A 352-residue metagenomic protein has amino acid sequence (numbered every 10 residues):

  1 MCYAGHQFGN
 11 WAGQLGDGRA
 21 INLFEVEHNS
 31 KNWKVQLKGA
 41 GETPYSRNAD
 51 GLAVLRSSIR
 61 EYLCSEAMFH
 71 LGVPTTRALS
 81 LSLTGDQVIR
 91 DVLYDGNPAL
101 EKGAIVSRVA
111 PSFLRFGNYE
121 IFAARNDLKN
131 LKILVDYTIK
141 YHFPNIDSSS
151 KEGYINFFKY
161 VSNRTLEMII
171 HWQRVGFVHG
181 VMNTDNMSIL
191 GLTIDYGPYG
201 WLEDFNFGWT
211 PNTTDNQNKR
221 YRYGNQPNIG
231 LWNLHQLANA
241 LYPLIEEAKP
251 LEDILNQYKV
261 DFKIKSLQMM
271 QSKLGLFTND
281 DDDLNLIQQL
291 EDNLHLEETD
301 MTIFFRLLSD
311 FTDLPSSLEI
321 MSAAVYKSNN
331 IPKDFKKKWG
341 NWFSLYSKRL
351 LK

Functional and structural regions predicted by a protein language model:
M1-C2, N216-K352: Regulatory N- and C-terminal appendages and interdomain linkers associated with kinase/kinase-like NTP transferase
M1-K151, L190-I194, Y221, N233-L234 (+1 more regions): Conserved ATP-binding subdomain of kinase catalytic cores across diverse folds
N29, H70-T76, N145, H171-M182 (+2 more regions): Secondary-structure transition/capping motifs at alpha-helix termini and the adjoining loop/turn into the next element
A78-L83, N183-N186, E252-N256: Beta-strand segments within the central parallel beta-sheet cores of soluble alpha/beta enzyme folds
L93-G96, L100, R174-H179, N183-P243: Catalytic activation segment of kinase domains across protein kinase-like and atypical kinase folds
L128, D147-S162, P227: Short acidic-aromatic active-site loops that bind/stabilize oxyanions
K140, P144-S148, E167, H171-R174 (+2 more regions): Conserved helix-loop functional segments at active or binding sites
V161-W172, M269: Phosphate/ATP-binding catalytic cores across multiple sugar-kinase/actin-like superfamilies, primarily ASKHA
